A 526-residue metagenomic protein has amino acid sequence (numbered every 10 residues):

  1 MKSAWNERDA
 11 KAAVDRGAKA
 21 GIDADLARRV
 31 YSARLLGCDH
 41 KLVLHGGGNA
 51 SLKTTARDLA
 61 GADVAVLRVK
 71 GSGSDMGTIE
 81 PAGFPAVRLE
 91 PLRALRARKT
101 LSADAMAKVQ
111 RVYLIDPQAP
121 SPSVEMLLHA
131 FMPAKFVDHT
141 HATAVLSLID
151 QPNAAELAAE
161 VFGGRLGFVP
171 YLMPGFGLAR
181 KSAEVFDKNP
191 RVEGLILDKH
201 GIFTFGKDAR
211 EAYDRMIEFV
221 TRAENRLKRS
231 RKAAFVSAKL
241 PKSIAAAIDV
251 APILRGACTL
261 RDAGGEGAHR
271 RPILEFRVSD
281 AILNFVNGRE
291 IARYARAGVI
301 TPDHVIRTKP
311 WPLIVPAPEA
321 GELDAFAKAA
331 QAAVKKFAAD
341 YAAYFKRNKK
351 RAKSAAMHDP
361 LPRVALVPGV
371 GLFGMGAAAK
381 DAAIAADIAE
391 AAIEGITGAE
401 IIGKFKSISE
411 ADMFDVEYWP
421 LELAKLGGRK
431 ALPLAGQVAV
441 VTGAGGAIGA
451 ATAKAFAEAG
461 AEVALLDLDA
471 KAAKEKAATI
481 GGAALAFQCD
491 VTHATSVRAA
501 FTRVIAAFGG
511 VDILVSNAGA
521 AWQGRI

Functional and structural regions predicted by a protein language model:
M1-A439: Glycine-rich flexible loops
L434-A464: Canonical Rossmann dinucleotide-binding motif of NAD(H)/NADP(H)-dependent dehydrogenases/reductases, specifically
V441-T442, S516-G519: Structural signature of the Rossmann-like NAD(P)-dependent dehydrogenase/reductase core
A461-E475: Conserved glycine-rich Rossmann-like NAD(P)H-binding loop of the short-chain dehydrogenase/reductase
L465, F487-Q488: Conserved residues in the N-terminal Rossmann fold of short-chain dehydrogenase/reductase
A470-K474, C489-A499: The beta1-alpha1 cofactor-binding region of Rossmann-like NAD(H)/NADP(H)-dependent oxidoreductases
G481-A483, R503-L514, W522: A glycine-rich helix->loop->beta "capping" turn within Rossmann-like NAD(P)(H)-dependent oxidoreductase domains
R498, A521-I526: Conserved mid-core segment of classical short-chain dehydrogenase/reductases
